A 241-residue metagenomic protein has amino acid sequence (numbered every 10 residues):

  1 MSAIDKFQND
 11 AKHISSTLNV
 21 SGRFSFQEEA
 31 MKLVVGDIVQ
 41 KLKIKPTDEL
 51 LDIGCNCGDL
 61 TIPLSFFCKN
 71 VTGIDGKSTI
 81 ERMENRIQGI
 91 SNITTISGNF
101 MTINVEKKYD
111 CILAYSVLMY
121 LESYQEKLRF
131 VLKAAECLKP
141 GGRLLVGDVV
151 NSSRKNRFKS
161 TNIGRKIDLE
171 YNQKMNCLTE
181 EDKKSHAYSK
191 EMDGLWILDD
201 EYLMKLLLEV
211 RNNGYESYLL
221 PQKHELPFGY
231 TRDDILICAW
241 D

Functional and structural regions predicted by a protein language model:
M1-I44: Conserved class I S-adenosyl-L-methionine
T47-N56: Conserved class I S-adenosyl-L-methionine
C57-M101: Class I SAM-dependent methyltransferase SAM/SAH-binding core
T102-E106: Short conserved loop adjoining the S-adenosyl-L-methionine
L113: A conserved beta-strand element that flanks and buttresses the S-adenosyl-L-methionine
L121-K133: A short, conserved alpha-helix within the catalytic core of class I
L145-E170: Conserved class I S-adenosyl-L-methionine
G194-N213: Short alpha-helix
